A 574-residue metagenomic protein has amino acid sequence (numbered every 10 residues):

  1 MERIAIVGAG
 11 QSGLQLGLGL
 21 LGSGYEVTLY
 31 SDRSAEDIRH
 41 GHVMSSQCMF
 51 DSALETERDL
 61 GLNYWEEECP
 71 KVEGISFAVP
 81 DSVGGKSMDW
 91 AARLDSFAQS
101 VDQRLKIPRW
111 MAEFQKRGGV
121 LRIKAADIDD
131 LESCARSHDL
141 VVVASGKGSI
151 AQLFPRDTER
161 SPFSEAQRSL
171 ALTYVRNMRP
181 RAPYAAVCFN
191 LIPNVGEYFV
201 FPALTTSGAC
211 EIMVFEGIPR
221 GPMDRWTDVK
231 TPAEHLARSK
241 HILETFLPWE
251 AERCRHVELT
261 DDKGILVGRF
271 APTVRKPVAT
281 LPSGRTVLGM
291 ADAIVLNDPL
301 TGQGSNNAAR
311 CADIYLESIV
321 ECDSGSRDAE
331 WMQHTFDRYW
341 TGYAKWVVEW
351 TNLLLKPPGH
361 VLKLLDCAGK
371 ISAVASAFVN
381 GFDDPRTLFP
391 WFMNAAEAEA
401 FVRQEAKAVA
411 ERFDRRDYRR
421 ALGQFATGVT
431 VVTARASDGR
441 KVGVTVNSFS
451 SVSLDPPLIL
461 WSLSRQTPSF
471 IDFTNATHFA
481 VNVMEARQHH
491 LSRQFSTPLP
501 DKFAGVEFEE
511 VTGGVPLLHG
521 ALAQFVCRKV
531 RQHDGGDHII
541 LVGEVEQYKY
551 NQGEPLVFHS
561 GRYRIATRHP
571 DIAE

Functional and structural regions predicted by a protein language model:
I6, R269-V347: Conserved mid-domain beta->alpha element of the FAD-binding
V7-A9, L21-H42: Glycine-rich FAD pyrophosphate-binding loop
R33-P80: N-terminal FAD cofactor-binding segment of flavoenzymes
D59, E66-V141, S145-L153: Conserved N-terminal helical subregion
P155-F189: Central beta-strand plus flanking loop segment that forms part of the substrate or channel wall within the catalytic
P193-I265: Conserved FAD/dinucleotide-binding core of flavoprotein oxidoreductases
T301-G302, E317-A410: C-terminal helical "tail/cap" subdomain of flavin- and related membrane-associated enzymes
V409-E574: Basic, polyanion-binding surface patches
